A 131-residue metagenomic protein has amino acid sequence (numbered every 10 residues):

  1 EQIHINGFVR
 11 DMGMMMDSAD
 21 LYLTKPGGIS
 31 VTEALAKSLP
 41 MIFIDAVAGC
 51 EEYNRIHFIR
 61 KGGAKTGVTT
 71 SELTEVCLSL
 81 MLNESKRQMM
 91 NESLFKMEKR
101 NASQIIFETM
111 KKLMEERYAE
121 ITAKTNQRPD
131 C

Functional and structural regions predicted by a protein language model:
E1-C131: Nucleotide-activated sugar donor-binding and catalytic core shared by glycosyltransferases and related lipid-linked
